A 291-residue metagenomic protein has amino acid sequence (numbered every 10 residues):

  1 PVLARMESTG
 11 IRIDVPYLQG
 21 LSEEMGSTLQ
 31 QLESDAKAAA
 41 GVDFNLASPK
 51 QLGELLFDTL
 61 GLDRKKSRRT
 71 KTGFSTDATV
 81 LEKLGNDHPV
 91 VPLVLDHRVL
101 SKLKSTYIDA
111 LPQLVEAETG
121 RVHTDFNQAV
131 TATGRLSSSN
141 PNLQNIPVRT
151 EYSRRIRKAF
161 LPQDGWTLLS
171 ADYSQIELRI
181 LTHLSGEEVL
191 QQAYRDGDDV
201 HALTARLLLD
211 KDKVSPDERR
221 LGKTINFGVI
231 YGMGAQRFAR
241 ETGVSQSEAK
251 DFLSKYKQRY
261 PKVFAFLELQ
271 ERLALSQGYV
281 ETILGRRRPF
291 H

Functional and structural regions predicted by a protein language model:
P1-E151, L161, G165-T167, S174-E177 (+3 more regions): Conserved "right-hand" nucleotidyltransferase catalytic core of DNA-directed polymerases
A4, L203-L207, K223-I230, Q236: Contiguous, well-ordered alpha-helical segments that form the cores/surfaces of helical PPI scaffolds
L46, E271-H291: Intrinsically disordered, low-complexity basic tails/linkers immediately adjacent to helix-turn-helix/homeobox/MYB/SANT
L62-K66, S185-D196: Cytochrome P450 catalytic domain signature, combining two hallmark sequence patches
V148-R149, A159-P162, H183-G186, R195-D196: Short, surface-exposed loop/turn microsegments at beta-strand edges and helix-strand junctions
S170, L178-H183: ATPase nucleotide-binding head domains, primarily ABC-like/P-loop NTPase cores
S185, V214-G232: Amphipathic, charged-and-aliphatic alpha-helical interface segments that function as noncatalytic docking
D196-E218, I283-H291: Generic long, charged, amphipathic alpha-helical segments
